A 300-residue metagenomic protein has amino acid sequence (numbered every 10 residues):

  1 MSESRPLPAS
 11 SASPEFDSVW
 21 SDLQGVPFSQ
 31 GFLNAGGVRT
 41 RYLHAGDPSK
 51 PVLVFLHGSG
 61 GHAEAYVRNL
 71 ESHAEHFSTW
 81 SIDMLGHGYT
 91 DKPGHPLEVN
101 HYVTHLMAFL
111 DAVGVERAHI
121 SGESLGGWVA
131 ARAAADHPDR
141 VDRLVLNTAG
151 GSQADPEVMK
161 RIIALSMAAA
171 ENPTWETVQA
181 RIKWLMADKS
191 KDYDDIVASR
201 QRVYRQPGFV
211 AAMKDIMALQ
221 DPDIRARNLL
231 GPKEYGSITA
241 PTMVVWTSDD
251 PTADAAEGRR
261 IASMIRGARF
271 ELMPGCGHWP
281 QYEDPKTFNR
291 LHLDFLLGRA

Functional and structural regions predicted by a protein language model:
M1-L53, H76-F77, V115-E116, L293-A300: Alpha/beta-hydrolase fold catalytic core
G36, L43, W80-L125, V129 (+1 more regions): Active-site loop/oxyanion-hole signature of alpha/beta-hydrolase fold enzymes
V38-Y89: Conserved HGGG/HGGXW glycine-rich cap/lid loop of the alpha/beta-hydrolase fold
T40, E157, N172-G236: Conserved alpha/beta-hydrolase catalytic His-Asp/Glu region
R132-A135, D142-E176: Flexible "cap/lid" loop of the alpha/beta hydrolase fold
I238, V244-W246: Short beta-strand/loop motif that positions the catalytic acidic residue of the alpha/beta-hydrolase fold
D249-A253: Acidic catalytic loop of the alpha/beta-hydrolase fold
G267-A300: Catalytic active-site module of serine/aspartate enzymes centered on a nucleophile-bearing elbow/loop
